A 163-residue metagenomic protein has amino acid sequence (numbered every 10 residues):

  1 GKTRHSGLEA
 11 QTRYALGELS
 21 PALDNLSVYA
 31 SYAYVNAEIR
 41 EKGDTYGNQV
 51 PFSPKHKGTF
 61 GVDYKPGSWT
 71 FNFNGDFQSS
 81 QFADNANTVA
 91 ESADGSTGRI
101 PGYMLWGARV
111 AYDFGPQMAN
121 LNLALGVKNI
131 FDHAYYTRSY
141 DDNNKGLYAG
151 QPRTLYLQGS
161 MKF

Functional and structural regions predicted by a protein language model:
G1-A86, S160: Gram-negative outer-membrane beta-barrel transporters
R4-L8, P54-G58, G102-W106, A119 (+1 more regions): Residues that define the transmembrane beta-barrel architecture of outer-membrane proteins
L16, G98, A108-Y112, M161: Outer-membrane beta-barrel pore domains
P21, S53, Y64, R99-P101 (+2 more regions): Surface-exposed coil/turn segments at beta-strand junctions on protein surfaces, enriched
L23-S31, G95-P101, A119-G126: Glycine-rich, flexible loop segments associated with nucleotide phosphate handling
K42-Q49, S92-G98, D142-L147: Extracellular loop and loop/strand-boundary signature of outer-membrane beta-barrel proteins
N74-D76, A83-V89, A93-I100, G107: Extracytoplasmic gating/loop element in the C-terminal half of outer-membrane beta-barrel translocons and assembly
S79-N87, Y112-F163: C-terminal beta-signal and adjacent terminal beta-strands/loops of Gram-negative outer-membrane beta-barrel proteins
